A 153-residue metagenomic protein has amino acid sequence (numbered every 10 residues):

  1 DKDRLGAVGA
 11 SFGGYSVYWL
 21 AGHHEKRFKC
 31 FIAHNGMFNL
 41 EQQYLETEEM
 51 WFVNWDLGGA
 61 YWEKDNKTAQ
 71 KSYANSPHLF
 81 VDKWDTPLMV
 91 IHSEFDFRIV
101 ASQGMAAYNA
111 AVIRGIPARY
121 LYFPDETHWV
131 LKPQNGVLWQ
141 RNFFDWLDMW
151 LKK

Functional and structural regions predicted by a protein language model:
D1-K153: Active-site-proximal cap/loop segments of hydrolase catalytic domains
